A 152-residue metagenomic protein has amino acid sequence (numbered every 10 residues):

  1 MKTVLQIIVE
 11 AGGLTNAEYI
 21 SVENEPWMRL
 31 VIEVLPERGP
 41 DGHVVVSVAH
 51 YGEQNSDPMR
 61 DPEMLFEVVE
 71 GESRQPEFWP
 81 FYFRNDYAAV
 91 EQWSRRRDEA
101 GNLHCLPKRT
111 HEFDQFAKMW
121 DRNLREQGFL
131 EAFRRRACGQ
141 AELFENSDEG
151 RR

Functional and structural regions predicted by a protein language model:
M1-R29: N-terminal "first-domain core" detector
K2-V9, L65, E72, R151-R152: Low-complexity, charged, repeat-rich alpha-helical/coil interaction segments
A11-G12, R38-D41, Q127, C138 (+1 more regions): Feature targets compositionally biased, intrinsically disordered low-complexity regions with long contiguous runs
I20-E70: Amphipathic, interaction-prone secondary-structure segments
I20-V22, L130-E142: Short glycine-rich, low-complexity/disordered patches
P58-F133: An exposed acidic His-Trp-rich patch
L143-R152: Short intrinsically disordered terminal tails
